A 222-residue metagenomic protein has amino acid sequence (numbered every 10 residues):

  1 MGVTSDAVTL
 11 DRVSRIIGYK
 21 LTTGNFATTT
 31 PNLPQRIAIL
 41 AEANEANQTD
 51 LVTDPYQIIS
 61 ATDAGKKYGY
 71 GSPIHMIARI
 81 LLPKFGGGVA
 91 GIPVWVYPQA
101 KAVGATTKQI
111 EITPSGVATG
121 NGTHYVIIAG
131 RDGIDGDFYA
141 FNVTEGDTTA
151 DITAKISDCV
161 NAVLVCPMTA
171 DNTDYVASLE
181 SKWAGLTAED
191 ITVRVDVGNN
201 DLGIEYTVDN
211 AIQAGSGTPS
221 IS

Functional and structural regions predicted by a protein language model:
M1-R36, A43-S222: Polar low-complexity, Ser/Thr/Gly/Ala/Asp/Asn-rich disordered segments used for subunit assembly and tip/surface
